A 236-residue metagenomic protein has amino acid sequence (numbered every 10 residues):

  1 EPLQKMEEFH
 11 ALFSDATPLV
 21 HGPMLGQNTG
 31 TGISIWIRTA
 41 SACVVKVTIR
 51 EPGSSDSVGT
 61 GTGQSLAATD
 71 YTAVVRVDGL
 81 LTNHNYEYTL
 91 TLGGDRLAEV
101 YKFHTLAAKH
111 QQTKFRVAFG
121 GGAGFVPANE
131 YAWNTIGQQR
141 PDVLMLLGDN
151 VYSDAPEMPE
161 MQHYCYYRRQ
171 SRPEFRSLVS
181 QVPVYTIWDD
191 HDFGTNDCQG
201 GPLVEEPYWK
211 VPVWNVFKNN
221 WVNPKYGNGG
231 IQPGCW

Functional and structural regions predicted by a protein language model:
E1-W236: Metal-dependent phosphoester/phosphodiester hydrolase catalytic core
